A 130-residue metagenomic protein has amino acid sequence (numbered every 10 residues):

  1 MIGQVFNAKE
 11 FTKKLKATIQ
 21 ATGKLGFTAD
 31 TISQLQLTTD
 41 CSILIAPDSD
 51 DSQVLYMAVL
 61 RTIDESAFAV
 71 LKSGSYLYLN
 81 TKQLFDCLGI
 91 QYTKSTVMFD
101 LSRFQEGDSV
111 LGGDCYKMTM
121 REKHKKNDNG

Functional and structural regions predicted by a protein language model:
M1-I19, L37-A67, L71, T93-G130: Long, compositionally biased stretches
G23-Q36, L77-L88: Short beta-strand-centered segments at strand-helix junctions
